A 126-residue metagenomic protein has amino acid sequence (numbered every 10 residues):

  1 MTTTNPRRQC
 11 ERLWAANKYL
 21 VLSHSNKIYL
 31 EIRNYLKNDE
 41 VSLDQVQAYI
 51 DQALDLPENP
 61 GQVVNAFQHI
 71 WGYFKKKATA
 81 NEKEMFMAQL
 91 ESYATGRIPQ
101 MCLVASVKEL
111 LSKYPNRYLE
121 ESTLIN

Functional and structural regions predicted by a protein language model:
M1-N126: Acidic, Ser/Pro/Thr-rich low-complexity regulatory regions and the short amphipathic helical interaction modules they
